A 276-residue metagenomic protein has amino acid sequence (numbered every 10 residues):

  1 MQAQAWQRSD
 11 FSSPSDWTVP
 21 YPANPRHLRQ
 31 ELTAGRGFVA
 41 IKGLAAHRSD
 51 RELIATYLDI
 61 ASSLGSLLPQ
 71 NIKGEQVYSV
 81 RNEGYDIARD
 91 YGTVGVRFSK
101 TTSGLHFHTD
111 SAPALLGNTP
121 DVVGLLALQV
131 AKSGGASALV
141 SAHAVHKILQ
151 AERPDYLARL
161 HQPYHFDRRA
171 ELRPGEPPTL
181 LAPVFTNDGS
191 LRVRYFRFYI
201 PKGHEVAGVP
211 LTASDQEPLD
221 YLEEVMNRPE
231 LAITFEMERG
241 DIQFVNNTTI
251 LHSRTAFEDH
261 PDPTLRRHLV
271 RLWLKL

Functional and structural regions predicted by a protein language model:
M1-H27, A34-V39, A46-H47, Y78-R239 (+2 more regions): Active-site environment of non-heme Fe oxygenases that use a 2-His-1-carboxylate facial triad
T33-S79: Long, mid-chain structured domain cores
